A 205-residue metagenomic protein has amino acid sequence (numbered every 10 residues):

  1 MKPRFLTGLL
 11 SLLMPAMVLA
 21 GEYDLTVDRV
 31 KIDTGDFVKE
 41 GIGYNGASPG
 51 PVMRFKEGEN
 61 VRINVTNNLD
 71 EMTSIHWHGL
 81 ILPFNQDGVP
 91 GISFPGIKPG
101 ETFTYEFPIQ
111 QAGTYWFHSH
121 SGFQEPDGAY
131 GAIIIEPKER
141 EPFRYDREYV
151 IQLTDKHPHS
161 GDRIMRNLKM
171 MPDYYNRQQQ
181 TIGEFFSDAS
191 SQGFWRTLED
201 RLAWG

Functional and structural regions predicted by a protein language model:
M1-F5: Positively charged n-region of N-terminal signal peptides that target proteins for export
T7-G8, V18-L19: Cleavable N-terminal signal peptides
A20-G205: Histidine-centered copper-binding motifs that mark active-site loops of extracellular/periplasmic copper enzymes
